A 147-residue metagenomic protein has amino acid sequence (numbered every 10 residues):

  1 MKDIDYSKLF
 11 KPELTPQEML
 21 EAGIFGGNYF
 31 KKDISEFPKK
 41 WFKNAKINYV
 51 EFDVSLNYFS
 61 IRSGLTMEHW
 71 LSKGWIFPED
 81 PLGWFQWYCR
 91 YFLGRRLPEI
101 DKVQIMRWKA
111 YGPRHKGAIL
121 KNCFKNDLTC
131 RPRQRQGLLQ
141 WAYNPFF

Functional and structural regions predicted by a protein language model:
M1-E79, G83, R95-R96, K116-G137: Compositionally biased, intrinsically disordered low-complexity regions enriched for acidic
Y91-K116: Short linear, low-complexity motifs centered on an aromatic residue
Q134-F147: Eukaryote-biased recognition of C-terminal alpha-helical segments
